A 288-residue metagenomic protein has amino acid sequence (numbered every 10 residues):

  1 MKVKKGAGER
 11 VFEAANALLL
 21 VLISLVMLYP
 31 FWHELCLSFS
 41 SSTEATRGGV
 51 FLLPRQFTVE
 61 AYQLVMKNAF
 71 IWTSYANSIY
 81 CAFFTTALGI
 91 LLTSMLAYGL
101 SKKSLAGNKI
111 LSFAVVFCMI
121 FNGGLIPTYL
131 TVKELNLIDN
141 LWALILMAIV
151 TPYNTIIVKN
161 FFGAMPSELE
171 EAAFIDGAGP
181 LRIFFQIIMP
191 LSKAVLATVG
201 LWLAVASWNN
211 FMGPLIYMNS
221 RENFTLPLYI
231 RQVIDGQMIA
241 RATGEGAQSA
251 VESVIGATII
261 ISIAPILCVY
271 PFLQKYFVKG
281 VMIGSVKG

Functional and structural regions predicted by a protein language model:
K2-G288: A hydrophobic, multi-pass inner-membrane permease signature
